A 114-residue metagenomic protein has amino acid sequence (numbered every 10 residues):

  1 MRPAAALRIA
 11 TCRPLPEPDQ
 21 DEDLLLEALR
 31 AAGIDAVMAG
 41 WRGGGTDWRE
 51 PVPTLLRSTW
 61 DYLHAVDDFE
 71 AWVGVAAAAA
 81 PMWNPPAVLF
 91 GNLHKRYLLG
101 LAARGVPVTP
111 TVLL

Functional and structural regions predicted by a protein language model:
P3-A6, R13-L113: Conserved N-proximal alpha/beta basic substrate-recognition cap immediately N-terminal to, or forming the N-lobe
